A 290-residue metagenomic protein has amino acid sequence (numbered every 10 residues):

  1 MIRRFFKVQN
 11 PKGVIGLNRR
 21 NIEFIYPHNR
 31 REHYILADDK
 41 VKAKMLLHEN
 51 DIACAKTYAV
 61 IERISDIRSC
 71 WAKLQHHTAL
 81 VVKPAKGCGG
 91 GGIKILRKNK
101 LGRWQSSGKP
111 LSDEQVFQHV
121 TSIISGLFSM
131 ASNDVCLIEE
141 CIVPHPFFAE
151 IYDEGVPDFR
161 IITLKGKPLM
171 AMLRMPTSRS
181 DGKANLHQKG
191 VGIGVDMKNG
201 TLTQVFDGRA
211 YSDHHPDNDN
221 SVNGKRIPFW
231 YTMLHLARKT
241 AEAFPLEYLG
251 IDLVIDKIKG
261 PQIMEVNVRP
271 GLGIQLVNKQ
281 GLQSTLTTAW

Functional and structural regions predicted by a protein language model:
M1-N18: Conserved oxyanion/phosphate-binding beta-strand-loop segments in alpha/beta enzyme cores
R19-E32, Y211-N223: A short, surface-exposed helix-loop junction/capping segment
R20-I93, K100-S106, P110-G126: A conserved helix-loop-beta module that forms one wall/lid of the active-site cleft in ATP-utilizing catalytic domains
L80, L169-M170, Q262: Protein kinase-like catalytic core scaffold
G108-D207: Phosphate-binding site of ATP-dependent enzymes
R160, D252-V254: Short, surface-exposed charged micro-motifs
S178-D181, L186-K198, L202, F206-E242: Acidic/His-leaning functional-site neighborhoods
H214-T232, E242-L246, I255-W290: C-terminal active-site "lid" helix and adjoining low-complexity regulatory extension at the edge of ATP-using catalytic
